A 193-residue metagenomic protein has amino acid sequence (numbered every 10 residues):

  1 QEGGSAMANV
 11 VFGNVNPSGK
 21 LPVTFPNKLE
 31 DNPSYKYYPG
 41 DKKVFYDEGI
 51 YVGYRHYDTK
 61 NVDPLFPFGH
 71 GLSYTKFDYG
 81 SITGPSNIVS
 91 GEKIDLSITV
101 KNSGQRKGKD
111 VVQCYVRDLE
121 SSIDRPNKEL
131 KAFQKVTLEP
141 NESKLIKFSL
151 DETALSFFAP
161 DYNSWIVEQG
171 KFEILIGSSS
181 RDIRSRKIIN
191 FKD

Functional and structural regions predicted by a protein language model:
Q1-K109, Y115, K135, P140 (+3 more regions): Secreted, periplasmic, or luminal enzymes acting at the cell surface/secretory milieu
N27, Q113-C114, F157, I188: Sparse recognition of residues in long alpha-helices and their boundaries
P39-K43, E142-K147, D161, D193: A general structural signal for short secondary-structure boundary/capping elements
K42, E129, W165-V167: Juxtamembrane/interface motifs at transmembrane-helix termini
Q105-S122, K128-L130: Short acidic, flexible loop segments centered on an aromatic residue
S122-P160: Intrinsically disordered, low-complexity Pro/Gly/Ser/Thr-rich segments with frequent PxxP/GP/PP motifs and embedded
D151-D193: Terminal connector regions
